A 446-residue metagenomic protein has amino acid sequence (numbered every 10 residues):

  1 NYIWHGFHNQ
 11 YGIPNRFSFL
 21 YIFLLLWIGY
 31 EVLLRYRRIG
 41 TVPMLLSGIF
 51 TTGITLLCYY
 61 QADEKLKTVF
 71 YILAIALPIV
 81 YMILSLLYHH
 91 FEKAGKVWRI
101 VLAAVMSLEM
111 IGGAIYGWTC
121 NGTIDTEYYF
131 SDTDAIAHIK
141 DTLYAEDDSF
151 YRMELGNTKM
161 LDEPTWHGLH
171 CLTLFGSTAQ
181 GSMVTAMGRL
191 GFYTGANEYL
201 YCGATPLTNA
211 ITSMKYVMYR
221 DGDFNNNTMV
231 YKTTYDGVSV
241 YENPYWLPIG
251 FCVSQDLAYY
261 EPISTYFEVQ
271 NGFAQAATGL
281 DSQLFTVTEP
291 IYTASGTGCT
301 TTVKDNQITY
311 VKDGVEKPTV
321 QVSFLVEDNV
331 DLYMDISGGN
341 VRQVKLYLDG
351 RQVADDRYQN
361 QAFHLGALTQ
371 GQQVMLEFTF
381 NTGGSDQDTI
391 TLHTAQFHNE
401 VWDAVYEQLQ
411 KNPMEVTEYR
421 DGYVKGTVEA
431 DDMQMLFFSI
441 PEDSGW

Functional and structural regions predicted by a protein language model:
N1-Y2, G6-A135: Contiguous transmembrane helix-bundle modules in multi-pass membrane proteins
V97-G445: Soluble catalytic regions of membrane-associated enzymes that act on cell-envelope and secretory-pathway components
